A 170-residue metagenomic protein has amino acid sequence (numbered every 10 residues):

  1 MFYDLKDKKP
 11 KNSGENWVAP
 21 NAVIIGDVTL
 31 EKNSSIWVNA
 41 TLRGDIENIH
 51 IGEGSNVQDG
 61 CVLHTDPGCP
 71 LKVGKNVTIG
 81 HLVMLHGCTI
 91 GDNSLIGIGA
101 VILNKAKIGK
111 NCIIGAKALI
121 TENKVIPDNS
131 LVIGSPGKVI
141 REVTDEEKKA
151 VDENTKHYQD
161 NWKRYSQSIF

Functional and structural regions predicted by a protein language model:
L5-K6, P10-V132, G137-V139: Structural signal for interior beta-strand "rungs" in well-ordered beta-sheet cores of soluble enzyme domains
G68, T144-D145: Short, solvent-exposed loop/turn segments at secondary-structure boundaries
I140, E146-A150: Adenosine-phosphate binding glycine-rich loop
T155-F170: Charged phosphate-binding loop/patch that engages nucleotide di/tri-phosphates or the phosphate backbone of nucleic
